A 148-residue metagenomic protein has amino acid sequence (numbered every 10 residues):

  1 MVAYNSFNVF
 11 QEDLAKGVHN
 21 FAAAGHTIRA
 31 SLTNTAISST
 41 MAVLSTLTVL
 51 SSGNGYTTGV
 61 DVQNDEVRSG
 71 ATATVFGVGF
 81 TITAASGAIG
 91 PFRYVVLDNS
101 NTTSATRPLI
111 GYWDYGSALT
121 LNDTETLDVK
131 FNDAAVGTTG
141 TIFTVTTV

Functional and structural regions predicted by a protein language model:
M1-R93, S100-V148: Small cysteine-rich, disulfide-bonded extracellular modules of the LU/uPAR three-finger superfamily and closely related
